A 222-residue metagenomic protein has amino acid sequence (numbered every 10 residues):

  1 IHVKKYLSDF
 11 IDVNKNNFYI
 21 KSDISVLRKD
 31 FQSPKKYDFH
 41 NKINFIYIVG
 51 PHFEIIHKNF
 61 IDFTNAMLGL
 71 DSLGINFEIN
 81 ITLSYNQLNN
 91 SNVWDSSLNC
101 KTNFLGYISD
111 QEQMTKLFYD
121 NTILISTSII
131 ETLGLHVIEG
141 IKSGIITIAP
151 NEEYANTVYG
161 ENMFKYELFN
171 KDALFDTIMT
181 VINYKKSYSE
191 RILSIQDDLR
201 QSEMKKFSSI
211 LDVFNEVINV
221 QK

Functional and structural regions predicted by a protein language model:
I1-N16: A short, active-site helix/loop in glycosyltransferases that binds the activated sugar's phosphate group
D38-K58, T64-M67: Conserved donor-binding/catalytic core segment of Leloir-type glycosyltransferases
L83, S91-E112: Nucleotide-activated donor-binding/catalytic signature segment of Leloir-type glycosyltransferases, i.e., the conserved
T115-N121: Short alpha-helical donor nucleotide-sugar binding micro-motif in glycosyltransferases
I129: Aromatic "clamp/platform" in nucleotide-sugar-dependent glycosyltransferases that forms part of the donor/acceptor
I145-A149: Short hydrophobic beta-strand element within catalytic cores of glycosyltransferases and related nucleotide-activated
M163-D172, V181-K185: Conserved acidic donor-binding segment of nucleotide-sugar-dependent glycosyltransferases
K186-Q221: A charged, aromatic-enriched C-terminal amphipathic alpha-helix characteristic of glycosyltransferases across folds
